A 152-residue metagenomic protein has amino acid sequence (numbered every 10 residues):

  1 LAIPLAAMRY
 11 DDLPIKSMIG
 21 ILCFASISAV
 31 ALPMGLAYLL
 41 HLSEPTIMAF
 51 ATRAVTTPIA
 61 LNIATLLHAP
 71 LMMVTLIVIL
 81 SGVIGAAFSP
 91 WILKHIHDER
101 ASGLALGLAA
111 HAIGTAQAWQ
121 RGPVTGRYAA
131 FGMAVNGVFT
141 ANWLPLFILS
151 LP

Functional and structural regions predicted by a protein language model:
L1-L5, S26-Y38, T57-L61, G82-K94 (+2 more regions): Transmembrane alpha-helical segments of multi-pass membrane transport proteins and ion-pumping complexes
I3-L5, T46-L71, I79-I84, D98-V135: Alpha-helical membrane segments and immediately flanking helix-loop junctions that form or couple to the substrate/ion
M8-P33, T75-I84, G132-V138: Entry/N-cap segments of selected transmembrane alpha helices and their immediately preceding amphipathic helices
Y10-D11, I96-D98: Membrane-helix interface "capping/anchor" motifs
S17-I19, P45-T46, R100-A101, L149-S150: A short, structure-level motif marking secondary-structure boundaries and short turns
G35-T46, T65-M73, I148-P152: Helix-coil boundary and interhelical linker segments in multi-pass alpha-helical membrane proteins
